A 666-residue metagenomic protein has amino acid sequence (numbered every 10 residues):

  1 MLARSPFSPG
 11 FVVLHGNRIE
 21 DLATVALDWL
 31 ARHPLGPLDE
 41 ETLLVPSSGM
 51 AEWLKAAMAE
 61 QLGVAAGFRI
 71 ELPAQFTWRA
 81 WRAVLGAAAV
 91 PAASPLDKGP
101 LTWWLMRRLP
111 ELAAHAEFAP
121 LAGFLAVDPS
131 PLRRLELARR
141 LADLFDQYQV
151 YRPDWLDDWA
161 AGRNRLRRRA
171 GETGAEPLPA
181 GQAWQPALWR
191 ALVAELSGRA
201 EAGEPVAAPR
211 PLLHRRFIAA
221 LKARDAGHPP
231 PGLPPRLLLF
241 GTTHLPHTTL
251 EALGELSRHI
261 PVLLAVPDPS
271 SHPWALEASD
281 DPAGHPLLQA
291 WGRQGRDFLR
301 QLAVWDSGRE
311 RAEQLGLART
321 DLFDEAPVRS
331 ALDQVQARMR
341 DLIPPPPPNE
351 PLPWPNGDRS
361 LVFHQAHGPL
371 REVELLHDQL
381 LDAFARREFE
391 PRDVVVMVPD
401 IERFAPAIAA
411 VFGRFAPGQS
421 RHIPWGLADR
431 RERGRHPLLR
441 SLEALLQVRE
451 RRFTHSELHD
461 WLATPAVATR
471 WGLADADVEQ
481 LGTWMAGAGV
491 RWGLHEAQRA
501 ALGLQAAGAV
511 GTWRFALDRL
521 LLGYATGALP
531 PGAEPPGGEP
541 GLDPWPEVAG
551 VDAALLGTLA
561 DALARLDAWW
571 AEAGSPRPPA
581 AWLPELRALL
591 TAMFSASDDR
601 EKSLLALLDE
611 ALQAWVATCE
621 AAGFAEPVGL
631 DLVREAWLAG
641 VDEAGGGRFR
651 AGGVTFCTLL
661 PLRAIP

Functional and structural regions predicted by a protein language model:
M1-P666: Polyanion-engaging groove/track-forming segments
